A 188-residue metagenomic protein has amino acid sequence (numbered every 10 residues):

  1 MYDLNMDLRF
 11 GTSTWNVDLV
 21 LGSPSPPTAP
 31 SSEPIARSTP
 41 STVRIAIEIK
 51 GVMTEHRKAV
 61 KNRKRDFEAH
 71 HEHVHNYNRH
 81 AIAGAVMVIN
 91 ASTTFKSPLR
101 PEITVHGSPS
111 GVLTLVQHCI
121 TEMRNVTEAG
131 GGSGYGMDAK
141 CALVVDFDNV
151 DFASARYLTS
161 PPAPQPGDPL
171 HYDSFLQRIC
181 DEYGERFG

Functional and structural regions predicted by a protein language model:
M1-L8, H80, A91-G188: C-terminal tail/extension regions appended to the core domain(s) of diverse proteins
M1-P40: Active-site metal-binding core of divalent-cation-utilizing nuclease and nuclease-like domains
L19, V43-G51, F67: Conserved catalytic cores of phosphodiester-cleaving nucleases, focusing on short active-site segments
T28, T54-R57, T93-K96: Eukaryotic short linear interaction motifs
A46, G84-M87: Structural beta-sheet core signal
K50-N62: Surface-exposed cleft-lining segments at the edges of enzyme active sites
V60-Y77: Short, charged, amphipathic alpha-helix that recurs within catalytic cores of restriction-modification and other
Y77-A83: Glycine-rich phosphate/pyrophosphate-binding loops and their adjacent beta-strand/loop elements at enzyme active sites
